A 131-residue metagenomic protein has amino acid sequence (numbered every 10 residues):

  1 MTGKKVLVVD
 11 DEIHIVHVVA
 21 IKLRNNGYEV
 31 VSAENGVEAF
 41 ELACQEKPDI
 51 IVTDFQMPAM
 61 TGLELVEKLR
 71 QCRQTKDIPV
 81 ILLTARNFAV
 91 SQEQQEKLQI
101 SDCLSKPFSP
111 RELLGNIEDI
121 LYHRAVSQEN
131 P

Functional and structural regions predicted by a protein language model:
H17-N25: Charged docking surfaces used in two-component/phosphorelay signaling
G27-E34, L42: Short hydrophobic/Thr-rich beta-strand motif most characteristic of the beta2 strand and flanking loop of CheY-like
A33-V37, P110: Conserved Asp/Asn-Gly motif in the active-site loop of CheY-like receiver
E46-V52: Active-site beta3 strand of CheY-like receiver
M57: Receiver (REC) domain active-site loop signature in two-component systems and cognate sites in sensor histidine kinases
F108-I117: C-terminal output helix
